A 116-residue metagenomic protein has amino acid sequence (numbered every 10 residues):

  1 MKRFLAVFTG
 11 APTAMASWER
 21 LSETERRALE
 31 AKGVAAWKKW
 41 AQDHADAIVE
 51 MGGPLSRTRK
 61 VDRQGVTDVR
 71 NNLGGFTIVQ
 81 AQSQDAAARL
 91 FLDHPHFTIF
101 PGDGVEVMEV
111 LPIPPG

Functional and structural regions predicted by a protein language model:
M1-G116: Conserved, structured core segments of small domains
